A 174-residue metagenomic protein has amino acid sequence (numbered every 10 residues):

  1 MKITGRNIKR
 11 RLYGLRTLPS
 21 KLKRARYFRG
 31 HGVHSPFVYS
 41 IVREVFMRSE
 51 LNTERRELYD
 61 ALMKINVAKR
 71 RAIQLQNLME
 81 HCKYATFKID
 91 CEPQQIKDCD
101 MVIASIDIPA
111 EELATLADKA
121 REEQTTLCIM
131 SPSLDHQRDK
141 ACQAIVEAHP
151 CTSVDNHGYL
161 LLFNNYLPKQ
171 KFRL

Functional and structural regions predicted by a protein language model:
M1-E123, S133-L174: A short alpha-helical cap/connector motif
L127-M130: Short beta-strand/loop segment that forms part of the nucleotide-sugar
